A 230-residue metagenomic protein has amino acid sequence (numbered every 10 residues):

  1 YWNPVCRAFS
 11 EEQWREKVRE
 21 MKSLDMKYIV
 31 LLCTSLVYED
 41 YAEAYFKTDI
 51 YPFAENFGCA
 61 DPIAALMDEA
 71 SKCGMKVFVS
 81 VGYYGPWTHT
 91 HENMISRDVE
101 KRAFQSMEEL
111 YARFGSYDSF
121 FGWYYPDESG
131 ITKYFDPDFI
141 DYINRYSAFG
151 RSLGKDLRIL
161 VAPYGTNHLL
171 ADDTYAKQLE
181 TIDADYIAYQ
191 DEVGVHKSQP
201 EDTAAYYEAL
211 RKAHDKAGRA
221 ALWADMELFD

Functional and structural regions predicted by a protein language model:
Y1-D230: Glycan-processing catalytic domains of CAZymes
